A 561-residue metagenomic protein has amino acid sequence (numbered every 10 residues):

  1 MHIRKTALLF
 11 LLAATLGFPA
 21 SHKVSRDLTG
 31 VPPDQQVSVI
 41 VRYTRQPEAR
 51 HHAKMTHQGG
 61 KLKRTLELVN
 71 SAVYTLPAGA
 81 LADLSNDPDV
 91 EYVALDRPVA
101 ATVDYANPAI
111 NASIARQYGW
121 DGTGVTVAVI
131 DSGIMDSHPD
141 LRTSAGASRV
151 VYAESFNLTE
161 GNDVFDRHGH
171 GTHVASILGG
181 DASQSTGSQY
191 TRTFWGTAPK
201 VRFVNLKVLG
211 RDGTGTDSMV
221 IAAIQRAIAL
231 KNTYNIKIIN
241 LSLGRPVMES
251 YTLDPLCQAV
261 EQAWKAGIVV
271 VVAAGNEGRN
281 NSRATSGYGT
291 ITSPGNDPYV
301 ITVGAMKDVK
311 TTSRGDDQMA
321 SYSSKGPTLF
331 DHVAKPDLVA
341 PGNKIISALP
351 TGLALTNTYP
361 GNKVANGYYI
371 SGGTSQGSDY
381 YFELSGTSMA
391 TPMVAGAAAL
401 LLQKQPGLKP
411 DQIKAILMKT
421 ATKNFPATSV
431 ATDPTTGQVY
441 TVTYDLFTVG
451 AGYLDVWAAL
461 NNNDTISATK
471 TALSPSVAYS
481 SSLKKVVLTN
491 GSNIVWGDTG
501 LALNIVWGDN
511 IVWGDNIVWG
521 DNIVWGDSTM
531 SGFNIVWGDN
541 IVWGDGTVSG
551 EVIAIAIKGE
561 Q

Functional and structural regions predicted by a protein language model:
M1-Y118, V125-V127, P139, A229 (+10 more regions): Autoinhibitory N-terminal propeptides
L28-G30, Y190, F194-W195, I236-L241 (+4 more regions): C-terminal subdomain of the subtilisin-like protease fold in secreted/lumenal serine endopeptidases
D34, A53, K61, R116-E154 (+10 more regions): Subtilisin-like serine protease catalytic core
S38-R42, N70-S71, A115, E160-F165 (+6 more regions): Second-shell loop/turn segments in exported
P47, H51-K54, P77-A80, N111 (+11 more regions): Stable alpha-helical elements in mature extracytoplasmic
A49-R50, G79, D121-T123, D181 (+8 more regions): Substrate-binding/access-modulating region of protease and related hydrolase catalytic domains
D131, G171, G275, S388 (+1 more regions): Conserved G/P- and acidic residue-centered "switch" motifs that form tight phosphate/ATP-binding loops in soluble
G179-G180, Q225-R226, A395-Q403, K419: Short glycine/serine- and small hydrophobic-enriched flexible loop segments
